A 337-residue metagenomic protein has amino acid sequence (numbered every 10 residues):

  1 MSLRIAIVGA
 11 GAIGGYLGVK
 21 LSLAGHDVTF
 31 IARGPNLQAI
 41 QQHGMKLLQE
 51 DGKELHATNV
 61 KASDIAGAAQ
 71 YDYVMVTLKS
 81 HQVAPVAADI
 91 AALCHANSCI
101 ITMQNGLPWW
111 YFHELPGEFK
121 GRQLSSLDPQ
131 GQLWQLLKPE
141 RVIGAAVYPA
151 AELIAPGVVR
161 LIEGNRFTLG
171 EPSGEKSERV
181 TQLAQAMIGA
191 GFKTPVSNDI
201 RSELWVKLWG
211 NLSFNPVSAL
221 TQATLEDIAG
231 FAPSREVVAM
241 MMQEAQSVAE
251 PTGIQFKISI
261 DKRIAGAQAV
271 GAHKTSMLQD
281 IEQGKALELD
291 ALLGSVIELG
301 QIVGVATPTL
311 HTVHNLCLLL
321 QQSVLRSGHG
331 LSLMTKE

Functional and structural regions predicted by a protein language model:
M1-K53: NAD(P)+-binding Rossmann beta1-loop-alpha1 motif at the extreme N-terminus of oxidoreductases
S2-L3, D227, R235-E337: NAD(P)-dependent Rossmann-like dehydrogenase/reductase catalytic/cofactor-binding core
L3-R4, D72, N165: Nucleotide donor/acceptor-binding cores
E54-I154: Rossmann-like NAD(P)(H) cofactor-binding subdomain of soluble oxidoreductases
L93, W134-V206, A219-K257: Internal alpha-helical scaffold of NAD(P)-dependent oxidoreductase catalytic cores
